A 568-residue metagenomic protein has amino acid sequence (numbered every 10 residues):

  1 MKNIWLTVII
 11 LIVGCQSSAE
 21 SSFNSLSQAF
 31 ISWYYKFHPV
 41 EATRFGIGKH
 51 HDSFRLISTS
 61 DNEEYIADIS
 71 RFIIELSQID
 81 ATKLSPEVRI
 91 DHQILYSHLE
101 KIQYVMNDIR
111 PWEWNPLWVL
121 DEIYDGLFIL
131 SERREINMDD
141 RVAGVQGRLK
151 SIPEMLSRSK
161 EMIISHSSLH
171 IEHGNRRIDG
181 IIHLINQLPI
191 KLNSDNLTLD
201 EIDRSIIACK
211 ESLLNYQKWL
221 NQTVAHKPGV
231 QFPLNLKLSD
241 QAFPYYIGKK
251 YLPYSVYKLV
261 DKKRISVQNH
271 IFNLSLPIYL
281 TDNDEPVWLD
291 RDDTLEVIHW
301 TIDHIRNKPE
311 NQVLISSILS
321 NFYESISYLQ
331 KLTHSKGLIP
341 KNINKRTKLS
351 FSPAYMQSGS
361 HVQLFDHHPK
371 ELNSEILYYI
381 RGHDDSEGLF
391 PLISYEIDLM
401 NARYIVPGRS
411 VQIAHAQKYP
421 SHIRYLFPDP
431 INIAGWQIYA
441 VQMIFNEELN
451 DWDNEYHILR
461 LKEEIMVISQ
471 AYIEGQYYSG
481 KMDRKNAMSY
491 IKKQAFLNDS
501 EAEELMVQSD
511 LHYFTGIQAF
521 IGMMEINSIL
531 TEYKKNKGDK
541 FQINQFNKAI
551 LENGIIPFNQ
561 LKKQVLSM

Functional and structural regions predicted by a protein language model:
K2-V8: Sec-dependent signal peptide recognition, specifically the positively charged N-region followed immediately by
I9-S17: Hydrophobic h-region of N-terminal signal peptides that target proteins for export in Gram-negative bacteria
S17-M568: N-terminal maturation segment of proteins
